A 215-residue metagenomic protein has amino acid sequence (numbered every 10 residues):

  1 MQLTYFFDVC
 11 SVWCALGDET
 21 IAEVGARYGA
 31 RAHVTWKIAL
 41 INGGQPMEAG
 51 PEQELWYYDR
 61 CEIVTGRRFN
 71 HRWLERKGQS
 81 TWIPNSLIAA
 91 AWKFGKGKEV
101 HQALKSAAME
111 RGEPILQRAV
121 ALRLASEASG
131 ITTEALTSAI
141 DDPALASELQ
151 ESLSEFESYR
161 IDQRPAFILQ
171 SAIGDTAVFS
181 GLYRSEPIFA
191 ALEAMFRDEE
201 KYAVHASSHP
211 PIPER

Functional and structural regions predicted by a protein language model:
M1-T4: Extreme N-terminal starter segment of soluble prokaryotic enzymes
F7: Short metal-coordination and nucleic-acid-contact micro-motifs, chiefly zinc-binding Cys/His arrays
C10, D18-A26, S106-R215: C-terminal cap of thioredoxin/glutaredoxin-like
A15-R111, A206-I212: Structural alpha/beta surface segment adjacent to cysteine/selenocysteine redox centers across thiol/disulfide enzymes
